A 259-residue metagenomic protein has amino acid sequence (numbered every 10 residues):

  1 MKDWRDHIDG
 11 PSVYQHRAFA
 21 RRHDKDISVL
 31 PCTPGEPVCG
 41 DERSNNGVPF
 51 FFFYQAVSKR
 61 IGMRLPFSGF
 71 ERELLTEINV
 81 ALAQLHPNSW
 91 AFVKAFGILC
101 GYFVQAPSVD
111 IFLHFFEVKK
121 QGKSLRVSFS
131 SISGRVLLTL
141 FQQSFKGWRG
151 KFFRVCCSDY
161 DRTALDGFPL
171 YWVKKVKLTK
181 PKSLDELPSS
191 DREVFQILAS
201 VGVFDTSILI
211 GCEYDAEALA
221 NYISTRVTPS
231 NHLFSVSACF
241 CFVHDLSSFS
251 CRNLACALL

Functional and structural regions predicted by a protein language model:
M1-L259: Residue-register detector that marks a fixed positional context within folded domains
